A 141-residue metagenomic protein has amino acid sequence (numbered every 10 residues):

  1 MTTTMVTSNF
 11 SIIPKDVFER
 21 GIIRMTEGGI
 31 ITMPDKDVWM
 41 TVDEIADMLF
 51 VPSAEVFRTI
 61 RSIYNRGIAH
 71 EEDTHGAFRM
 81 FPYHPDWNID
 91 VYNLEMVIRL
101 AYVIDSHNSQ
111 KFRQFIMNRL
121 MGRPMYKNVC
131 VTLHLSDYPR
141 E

Functional and structural regions predicted by a protein language model:
M1-E44, M48-S53, R79-E141: Positively charged, aromatic-accented nucleic-acid-binding surfaces
E44, T59-S62: Residue-level detector of alpha-helical secondary structure
A54-R58: Key DNA-contact positions within bacterial/archaeal DNA-binding proteins
R61-E72: Short, solvent-exposed alpha-helical "recognition" segments
T74-A77: Short, Lys/Arg-rich nucleic-acid/phosphate-binding segment
